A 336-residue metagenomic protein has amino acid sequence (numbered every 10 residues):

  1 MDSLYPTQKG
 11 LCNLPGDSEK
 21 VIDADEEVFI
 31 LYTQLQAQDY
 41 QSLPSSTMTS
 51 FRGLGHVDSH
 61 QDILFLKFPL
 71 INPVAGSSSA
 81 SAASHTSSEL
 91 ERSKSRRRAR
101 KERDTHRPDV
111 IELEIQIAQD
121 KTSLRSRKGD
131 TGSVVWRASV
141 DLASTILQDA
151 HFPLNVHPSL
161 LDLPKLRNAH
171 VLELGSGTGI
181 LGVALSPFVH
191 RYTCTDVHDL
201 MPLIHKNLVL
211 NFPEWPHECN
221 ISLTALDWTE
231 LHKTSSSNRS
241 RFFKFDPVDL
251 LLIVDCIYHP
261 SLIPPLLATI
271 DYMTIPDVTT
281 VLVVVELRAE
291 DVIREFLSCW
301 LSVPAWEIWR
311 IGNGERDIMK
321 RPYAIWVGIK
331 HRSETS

Functional and structural regions predicted by a protein language model:
M1-S336: S-adenosylmethionine-dependent methyltransferases
